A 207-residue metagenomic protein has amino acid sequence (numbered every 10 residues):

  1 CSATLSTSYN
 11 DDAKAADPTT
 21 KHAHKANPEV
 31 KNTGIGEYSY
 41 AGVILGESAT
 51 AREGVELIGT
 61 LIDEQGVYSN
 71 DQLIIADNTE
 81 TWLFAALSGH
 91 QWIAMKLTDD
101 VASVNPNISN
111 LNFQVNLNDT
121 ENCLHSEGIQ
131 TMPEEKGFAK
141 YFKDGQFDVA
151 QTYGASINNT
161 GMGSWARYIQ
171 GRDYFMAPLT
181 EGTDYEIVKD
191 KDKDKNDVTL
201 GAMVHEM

Functional and structural regions predicted by a protein language model:
C1-G46, F84-M207: C-terminal, well-structured catalytic/ligand-binding subdomain of enzymes
V30, G34-Q72: A conserved hydrophobic secondary-structure block that centers on an alpha-helix together with its immediately flanking
G59-L61, T79, G89-H90: Short alpha-helical segments and helix-capping/turn motifs at coil-helix boundaries
D71-A76, T81-F84, I93-A94: Short beta-strand scaffold segments in enzyme catalytic cores
